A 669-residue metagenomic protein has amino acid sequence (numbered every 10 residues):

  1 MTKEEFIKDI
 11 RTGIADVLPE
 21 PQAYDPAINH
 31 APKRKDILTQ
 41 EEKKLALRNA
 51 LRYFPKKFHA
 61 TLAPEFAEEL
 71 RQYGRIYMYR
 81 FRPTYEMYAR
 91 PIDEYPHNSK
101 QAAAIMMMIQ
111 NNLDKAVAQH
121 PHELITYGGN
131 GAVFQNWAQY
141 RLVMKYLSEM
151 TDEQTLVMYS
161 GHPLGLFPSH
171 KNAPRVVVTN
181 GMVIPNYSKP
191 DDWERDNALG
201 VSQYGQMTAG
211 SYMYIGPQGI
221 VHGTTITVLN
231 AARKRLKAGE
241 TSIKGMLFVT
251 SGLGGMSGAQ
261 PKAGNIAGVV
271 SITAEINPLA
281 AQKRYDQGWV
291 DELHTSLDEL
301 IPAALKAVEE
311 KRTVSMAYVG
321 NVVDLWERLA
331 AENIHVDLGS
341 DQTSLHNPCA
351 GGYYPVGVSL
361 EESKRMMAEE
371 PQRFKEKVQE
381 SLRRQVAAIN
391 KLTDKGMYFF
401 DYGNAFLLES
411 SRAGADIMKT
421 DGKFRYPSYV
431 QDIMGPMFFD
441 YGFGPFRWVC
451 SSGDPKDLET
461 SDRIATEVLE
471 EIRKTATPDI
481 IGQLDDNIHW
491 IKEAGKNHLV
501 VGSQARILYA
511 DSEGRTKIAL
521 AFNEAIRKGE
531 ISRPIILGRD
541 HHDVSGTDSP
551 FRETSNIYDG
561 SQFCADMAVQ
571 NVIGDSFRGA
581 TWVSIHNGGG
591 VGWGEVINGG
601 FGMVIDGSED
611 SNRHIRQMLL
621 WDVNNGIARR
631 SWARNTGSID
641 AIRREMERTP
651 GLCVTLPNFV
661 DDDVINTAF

Functional and structural regions predicted by a protein language model:
M1-A198, S202-M213, P217, P371-A521 (+5 more regions): Long, compositionally biased, glycine/small-hydrophobic-enriched stretches that function as flexible linkers, tethers
E149-T151, F167-N172, N186-Y187, A238-I243 (+8 more regions): Solvent-exposed alpha-helices and their adjacent loops that cap or buttress functional pockets in soluble metabolic
D192, G239, Y285-W289: Hydrophobic N-terminal alpha-helices or hydrophobic patches in metabolic proteins across all domains of life
G205-I226, R233, K244-L247, L253-T313 (+5 more regions): Catalytic or ion-translocation cores adjacent to nucleophile or general acid/base/metal-coordination motifs in diverse
N230-A238: Conserved helix-loop functional segments at active or binding sites
V270, H335, Y398: Residue-level detector of anion-binding/catalytic polar loops
P278, G320-V323, Q342-N347, G403-E409 (+2 more regions): Glycine-rich beta-alpha junction loops
S315-T343, N347-A350: Active-site/ligand-binding-proximal alpha/beta "capping" segment
